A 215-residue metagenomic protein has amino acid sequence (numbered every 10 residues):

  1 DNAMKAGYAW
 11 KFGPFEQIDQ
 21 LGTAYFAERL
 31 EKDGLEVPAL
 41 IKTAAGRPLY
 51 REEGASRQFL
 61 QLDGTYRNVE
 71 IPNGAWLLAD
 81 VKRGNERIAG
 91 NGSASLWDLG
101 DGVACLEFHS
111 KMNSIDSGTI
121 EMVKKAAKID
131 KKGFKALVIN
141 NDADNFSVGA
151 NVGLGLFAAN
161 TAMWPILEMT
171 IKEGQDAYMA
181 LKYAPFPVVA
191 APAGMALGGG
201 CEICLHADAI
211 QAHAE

Functional and structural regions predicted by a protein language model:
D1-D144, G153-Q175, M179-F186, A196 (+3 more regions): N-terminal glycine-rich phosphate-binding loop for ADP-containing cofactors
F146-V148: A structural motif shared across PLP-dependent enzymes of the aminotransferase-like
V188-A190: Hydrophobic faces of well-ordered beta-strands that scaffold small-molecule active sites in alpha/beta enzyme cores
